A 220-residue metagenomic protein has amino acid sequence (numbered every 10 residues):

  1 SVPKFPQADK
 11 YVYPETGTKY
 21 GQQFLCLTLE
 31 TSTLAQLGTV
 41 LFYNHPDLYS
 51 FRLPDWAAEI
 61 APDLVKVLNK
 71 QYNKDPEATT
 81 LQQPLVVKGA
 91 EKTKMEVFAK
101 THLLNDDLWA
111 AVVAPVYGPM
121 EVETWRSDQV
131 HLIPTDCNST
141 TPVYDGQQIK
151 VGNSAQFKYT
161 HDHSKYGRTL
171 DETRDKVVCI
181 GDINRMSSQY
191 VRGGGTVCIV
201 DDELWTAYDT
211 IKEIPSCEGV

Functional and structural regions predicted by a protein language model:
S1-V220: PLD/PLD-like phosphodiesterase catalytic module centered on the HKD motif
